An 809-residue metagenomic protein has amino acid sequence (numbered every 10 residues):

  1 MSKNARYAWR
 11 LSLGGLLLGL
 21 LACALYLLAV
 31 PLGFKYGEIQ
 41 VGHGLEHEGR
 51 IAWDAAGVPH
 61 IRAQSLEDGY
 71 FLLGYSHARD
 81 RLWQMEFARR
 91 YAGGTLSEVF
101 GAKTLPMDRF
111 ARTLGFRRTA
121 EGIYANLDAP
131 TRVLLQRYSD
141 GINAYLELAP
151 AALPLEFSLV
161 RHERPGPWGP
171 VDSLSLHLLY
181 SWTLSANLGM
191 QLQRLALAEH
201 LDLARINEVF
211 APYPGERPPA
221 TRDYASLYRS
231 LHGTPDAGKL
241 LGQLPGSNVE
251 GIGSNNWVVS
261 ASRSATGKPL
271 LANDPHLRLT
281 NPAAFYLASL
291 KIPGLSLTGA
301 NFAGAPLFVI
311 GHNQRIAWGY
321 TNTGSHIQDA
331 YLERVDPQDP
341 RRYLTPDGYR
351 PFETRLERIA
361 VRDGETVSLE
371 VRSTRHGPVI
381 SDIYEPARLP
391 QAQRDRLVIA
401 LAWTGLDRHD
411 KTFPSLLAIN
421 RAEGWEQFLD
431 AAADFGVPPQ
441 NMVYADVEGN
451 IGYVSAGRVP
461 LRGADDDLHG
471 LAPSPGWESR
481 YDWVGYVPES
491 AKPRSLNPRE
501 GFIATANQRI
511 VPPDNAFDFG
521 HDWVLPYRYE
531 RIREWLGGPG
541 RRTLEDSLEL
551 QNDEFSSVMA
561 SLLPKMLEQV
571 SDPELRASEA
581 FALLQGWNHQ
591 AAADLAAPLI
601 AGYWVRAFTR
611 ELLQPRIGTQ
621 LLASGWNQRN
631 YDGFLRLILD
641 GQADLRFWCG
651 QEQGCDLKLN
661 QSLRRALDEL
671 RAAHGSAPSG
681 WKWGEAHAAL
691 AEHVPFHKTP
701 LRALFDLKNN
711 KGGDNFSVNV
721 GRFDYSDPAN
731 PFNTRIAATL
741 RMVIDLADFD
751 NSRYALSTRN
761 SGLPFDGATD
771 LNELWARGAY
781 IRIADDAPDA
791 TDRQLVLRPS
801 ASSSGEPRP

Functional and structural regions predicted by a protein language model:
S2-L20: N-terminal Sec-pathway targeting helices
A24-L270, P275, N281-P282, G299 (+3 more regions): Substrate-recognition/specificity elements adjacent to catalytic centers across diverse enzyme folds
A63, D68-F100, G319-E370, E478-R528 (+3 more regions): Gly/Pro-rich active-site capping loops and adjacent beta-alpha segments that organize cofactor/substrate pockets
G69-L72, F110, T119-R132, A402 (+5 more regions): Second-shell loop/turn segments in exported
I292, L297-L307, G311-I316, Y320-P475: Glycine- and hydrophobic-rich flexible loops that cap the catalytic core of alpha/beta enzyme folds
I380-S381, Q391, V437-P539, A591-A593 (+1 more regions): Hydrophobic alpha-helical segments
D518-P573, A577-S578, L659-P809: Terminal end segments
V605-G684: Charged, long alpha-helical assembly modules
